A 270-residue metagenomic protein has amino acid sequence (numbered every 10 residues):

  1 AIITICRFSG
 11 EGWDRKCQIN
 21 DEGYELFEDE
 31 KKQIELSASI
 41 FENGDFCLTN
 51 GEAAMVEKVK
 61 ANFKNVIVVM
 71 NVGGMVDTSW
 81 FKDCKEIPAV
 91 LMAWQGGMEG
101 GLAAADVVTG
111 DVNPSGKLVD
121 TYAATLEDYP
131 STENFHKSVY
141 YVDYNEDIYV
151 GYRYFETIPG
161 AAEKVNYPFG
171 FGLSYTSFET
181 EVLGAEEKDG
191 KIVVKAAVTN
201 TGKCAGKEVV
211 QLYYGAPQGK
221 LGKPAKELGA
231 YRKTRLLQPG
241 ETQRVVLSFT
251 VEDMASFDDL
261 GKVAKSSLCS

Functional and structural regions predicted by a protein language model:
A1-S270: C-terminal non-catalytic regions of proteins with extracellular/luminal or membrane-system context
